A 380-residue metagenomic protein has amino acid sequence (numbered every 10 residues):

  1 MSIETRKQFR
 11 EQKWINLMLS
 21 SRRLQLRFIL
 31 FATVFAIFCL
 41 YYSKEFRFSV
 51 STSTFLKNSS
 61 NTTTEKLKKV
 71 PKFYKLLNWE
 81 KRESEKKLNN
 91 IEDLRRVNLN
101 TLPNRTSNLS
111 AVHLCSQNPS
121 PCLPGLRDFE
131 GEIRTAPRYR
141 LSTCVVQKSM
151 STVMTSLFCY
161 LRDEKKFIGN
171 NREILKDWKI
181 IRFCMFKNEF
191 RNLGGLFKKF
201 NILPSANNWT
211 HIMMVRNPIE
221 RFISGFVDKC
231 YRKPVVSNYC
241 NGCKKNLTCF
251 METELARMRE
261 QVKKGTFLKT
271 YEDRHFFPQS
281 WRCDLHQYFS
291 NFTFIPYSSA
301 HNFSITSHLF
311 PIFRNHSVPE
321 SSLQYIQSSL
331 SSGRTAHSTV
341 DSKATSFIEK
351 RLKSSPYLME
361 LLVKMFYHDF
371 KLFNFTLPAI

Functional and structural regions predicted by a protein language model:
S2-I380: Membrane-interface amphipathic segments in extracytoplasmic regions
